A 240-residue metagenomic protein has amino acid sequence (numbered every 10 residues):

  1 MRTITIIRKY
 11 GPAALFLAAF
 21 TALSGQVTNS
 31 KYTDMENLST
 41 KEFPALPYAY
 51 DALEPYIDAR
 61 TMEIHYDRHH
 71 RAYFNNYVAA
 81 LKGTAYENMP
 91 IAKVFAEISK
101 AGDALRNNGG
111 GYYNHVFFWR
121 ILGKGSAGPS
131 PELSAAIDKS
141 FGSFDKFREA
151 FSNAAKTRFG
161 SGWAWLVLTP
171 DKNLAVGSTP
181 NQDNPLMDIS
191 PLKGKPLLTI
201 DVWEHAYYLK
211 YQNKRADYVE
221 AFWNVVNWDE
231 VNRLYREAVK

Functional and structural regions predicted by a protein language model:
M1-T28: Bacterial Sec-dependent N-terminal signal peptides
Q26-K240: Feature for soluble, non-membrane regions of globular proteins
